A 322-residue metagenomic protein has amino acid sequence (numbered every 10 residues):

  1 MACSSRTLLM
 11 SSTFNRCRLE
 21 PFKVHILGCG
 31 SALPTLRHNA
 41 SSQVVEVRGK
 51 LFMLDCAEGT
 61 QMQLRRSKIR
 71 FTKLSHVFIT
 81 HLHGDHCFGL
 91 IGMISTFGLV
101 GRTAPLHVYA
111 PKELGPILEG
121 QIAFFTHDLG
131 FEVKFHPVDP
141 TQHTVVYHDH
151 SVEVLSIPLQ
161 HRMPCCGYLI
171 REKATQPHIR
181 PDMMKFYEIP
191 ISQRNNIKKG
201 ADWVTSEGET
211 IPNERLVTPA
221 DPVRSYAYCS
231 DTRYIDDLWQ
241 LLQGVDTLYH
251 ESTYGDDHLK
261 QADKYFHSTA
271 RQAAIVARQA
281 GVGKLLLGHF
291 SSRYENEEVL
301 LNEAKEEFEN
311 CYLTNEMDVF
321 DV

Functional and structural regions predicted by a protein language model:
S11-R16, D139-L287, N296-N302, E306-E309: Metal-dependent phosphodiesterase/nuclease catalytic metal-binding core
S11-S67, T103-P105, Y168-I170, T218-C229 (+1 more regions): Conserved beta-strand hairpin/beta-sheet module of binuclear metal-dependent hydrolase folds, prominently
H25, Y109, K134-D139, L155-I157 (+1 more regions): General small-molecule cofactor/ligand-binding pocket signal
L54-A57, L74-L82, P111, A227-T232 (+3 more regions): Active-site neighborhood of phospho(di)ester-bond hydrolases with catalytic His/Asp-centered motifs
E58-Y109, P137-D139: Active-site metal-binding motif and surrounding structural segment of the metallo-beta-lactamase
G89-T96, E295-E303: Metal-dependent catalytic neighborhoods of phosphoester/phosphodiester hydrolases
R102-D139: Active-site neighborhood of divalent metal-dependent phosphoester bond hydrolases
